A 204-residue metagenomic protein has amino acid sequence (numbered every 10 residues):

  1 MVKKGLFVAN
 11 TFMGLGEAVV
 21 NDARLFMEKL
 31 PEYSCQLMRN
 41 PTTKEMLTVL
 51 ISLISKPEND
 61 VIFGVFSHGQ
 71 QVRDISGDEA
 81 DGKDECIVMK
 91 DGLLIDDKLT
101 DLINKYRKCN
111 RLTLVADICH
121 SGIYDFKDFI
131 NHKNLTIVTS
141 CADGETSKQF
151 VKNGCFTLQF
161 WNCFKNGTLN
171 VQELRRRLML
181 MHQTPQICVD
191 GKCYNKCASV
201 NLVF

Functional and structural regions predicted by a protein language model:
M1-F204: Cysteine endopeptidase catalytic domains of the caspase/legumain-like
